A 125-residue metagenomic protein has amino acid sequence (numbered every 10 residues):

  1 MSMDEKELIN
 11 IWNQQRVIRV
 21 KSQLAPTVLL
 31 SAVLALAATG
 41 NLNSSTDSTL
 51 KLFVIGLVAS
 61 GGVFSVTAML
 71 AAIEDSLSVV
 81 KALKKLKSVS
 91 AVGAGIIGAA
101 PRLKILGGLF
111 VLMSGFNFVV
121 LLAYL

Functional and structural regions predicted by a protein language model:
M1-L42: Cytosol/matrix-facing amphipathic helices and coiled-coil assembly/linker segments of eukaryotic membrane proteins
D4, L8-Q15, V80-K104: Short membrane-interface loop/juxtamembrane segments of multi-pass integral membrane proteins
Q14-L29, S65-V79, A99, L103: Charged, low-complexity, helix-prone segments enriched in Lys/Glu/Asp/Gln
S22-A25, T49-V63, R102-L112: Alpha-helical transmembrane segments
L29-L34, G108-G115: Core segments of transmembrane alpha-helices that mediate helix-helix packing or line hydrophobic substrate/ligand
A35-I55, A91-L103: Cytoplasmic juxtamembrane interface segments
L42-A82: Short alpha-helical packing/oligomerization segments
F116-L125: Juxtamembrane boundary at the C-terminal end of a transmembrane helix
